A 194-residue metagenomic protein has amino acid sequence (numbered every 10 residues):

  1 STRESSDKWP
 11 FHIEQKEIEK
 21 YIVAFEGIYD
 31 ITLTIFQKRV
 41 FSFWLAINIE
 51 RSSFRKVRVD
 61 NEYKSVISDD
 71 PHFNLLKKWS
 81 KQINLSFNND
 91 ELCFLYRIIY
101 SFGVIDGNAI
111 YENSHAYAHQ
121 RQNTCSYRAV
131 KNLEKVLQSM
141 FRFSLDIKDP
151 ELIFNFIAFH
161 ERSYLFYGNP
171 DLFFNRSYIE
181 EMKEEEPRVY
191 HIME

Functional and structural regions predicted by a protein language model:
S1-E194: A cross-family "folded-core" feature that marks the main globular domain of proteins
